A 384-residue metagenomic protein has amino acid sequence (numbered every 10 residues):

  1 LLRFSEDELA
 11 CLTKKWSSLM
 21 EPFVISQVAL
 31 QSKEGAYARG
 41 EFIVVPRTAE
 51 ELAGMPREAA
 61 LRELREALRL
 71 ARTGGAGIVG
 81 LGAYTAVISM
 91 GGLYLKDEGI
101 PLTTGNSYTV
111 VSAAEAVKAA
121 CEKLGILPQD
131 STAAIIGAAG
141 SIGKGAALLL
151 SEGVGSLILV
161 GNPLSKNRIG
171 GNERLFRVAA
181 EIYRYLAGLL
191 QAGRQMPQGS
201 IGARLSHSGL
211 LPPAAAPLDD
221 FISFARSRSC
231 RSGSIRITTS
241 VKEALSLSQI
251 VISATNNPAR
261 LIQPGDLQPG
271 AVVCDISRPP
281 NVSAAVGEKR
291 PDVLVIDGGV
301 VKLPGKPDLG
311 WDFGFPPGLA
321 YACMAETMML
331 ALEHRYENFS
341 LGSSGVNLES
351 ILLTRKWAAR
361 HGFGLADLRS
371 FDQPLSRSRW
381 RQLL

Functional and structural regions predicted by a protein language model:
F4-S32, A36-R39, R47-A49, A53 (+2 more regions): Adenosine-phosphate binding glycine-rich loop
A29-Q129, G310-F315: Glycine/serine-rich phosphate-binding loop and adjoining beta1-alpha1 elements at the start of nucleotide-handling
A76, I100, Q268-A271, R290-V293: A short helix->loop->beta-strand "cap" motif at the edges of active sites that frequently abuts
L81, I252-S253, C274-D275: Redox-cofactor binding/interface segments in oxidoreductases and associated redox assembly factors
I88, A259-L261, N281-V282: Short glycine-rich, flexible loops that bind phosphorylated cofactors or substrates
E122-I250: Glycine-rich phosphate/diphosphate-binding loop of Rossmann-like nucleotide-binding domains
L210, T238, K242, S246-L247 (+1 more regions): Rossmann-fold NAD(P) dinucleotide-binding segment
T255-N257, S277-R278: Short glycine-/small-residue-rich Rossmann-like dinucleotide-binding loops
